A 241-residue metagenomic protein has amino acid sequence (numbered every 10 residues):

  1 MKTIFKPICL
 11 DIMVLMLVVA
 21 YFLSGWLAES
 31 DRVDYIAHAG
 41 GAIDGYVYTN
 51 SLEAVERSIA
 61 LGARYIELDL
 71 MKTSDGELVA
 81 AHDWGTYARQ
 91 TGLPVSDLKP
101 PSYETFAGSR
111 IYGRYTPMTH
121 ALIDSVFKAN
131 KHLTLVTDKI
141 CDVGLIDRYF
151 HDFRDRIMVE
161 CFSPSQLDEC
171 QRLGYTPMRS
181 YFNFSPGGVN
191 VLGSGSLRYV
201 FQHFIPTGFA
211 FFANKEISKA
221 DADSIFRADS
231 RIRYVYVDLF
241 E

Functional and structural regions predicted by a protein language model:
K2-E241: Phosphate-group recognition and catalysis centered on beta-loop-alpha active-site segments
